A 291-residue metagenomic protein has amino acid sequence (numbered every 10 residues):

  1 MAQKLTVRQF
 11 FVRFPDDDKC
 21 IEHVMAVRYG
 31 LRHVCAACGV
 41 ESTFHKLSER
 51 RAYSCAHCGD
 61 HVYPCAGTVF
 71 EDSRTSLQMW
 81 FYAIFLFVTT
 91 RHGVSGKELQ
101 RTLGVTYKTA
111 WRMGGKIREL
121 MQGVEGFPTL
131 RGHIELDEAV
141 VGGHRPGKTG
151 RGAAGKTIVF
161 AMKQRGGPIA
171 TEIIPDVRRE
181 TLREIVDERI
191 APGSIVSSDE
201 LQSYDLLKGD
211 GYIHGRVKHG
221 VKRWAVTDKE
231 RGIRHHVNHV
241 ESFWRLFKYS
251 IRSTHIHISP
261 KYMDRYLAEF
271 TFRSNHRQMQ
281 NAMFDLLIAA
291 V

Functional and structural regions predicted by a protein language model:
M1-V291: Residue-level recognition of single "structural anchor" positions that define or cap local secondary structure
